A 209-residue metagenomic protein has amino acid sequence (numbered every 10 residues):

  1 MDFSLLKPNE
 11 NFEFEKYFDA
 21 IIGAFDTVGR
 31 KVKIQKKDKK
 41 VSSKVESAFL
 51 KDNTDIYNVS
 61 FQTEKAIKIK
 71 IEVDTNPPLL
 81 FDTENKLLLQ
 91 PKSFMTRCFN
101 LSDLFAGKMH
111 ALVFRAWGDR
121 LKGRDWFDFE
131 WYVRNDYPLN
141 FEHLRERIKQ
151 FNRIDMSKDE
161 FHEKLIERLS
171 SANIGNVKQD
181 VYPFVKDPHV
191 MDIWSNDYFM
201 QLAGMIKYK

Functional and structural regions predicted by a protein language model:
M1-S4: A short glycine/small-residue-enriched secondary-structure motif
L6-K209: Structured mid-to-C-terminal alpha-helical surface segments
